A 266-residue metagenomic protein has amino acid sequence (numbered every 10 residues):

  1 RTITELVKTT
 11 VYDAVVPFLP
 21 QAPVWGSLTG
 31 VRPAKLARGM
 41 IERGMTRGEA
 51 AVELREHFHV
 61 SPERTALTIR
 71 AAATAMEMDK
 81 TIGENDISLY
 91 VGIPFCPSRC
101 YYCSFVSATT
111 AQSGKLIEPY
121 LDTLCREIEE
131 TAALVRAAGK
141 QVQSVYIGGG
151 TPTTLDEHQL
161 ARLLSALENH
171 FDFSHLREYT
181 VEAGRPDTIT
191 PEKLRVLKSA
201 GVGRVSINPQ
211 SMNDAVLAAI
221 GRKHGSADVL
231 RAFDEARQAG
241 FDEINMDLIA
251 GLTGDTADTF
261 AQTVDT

Functional and structural regions predicted by a protein language model:
R1-Q21: N-terminal accessory interaction module
V15-A22, E42-L89, A138-G139: N-terminal [4Fe-4S]-dependent radical SAM core
G30-P33, N213: N-terminal alpha-helical segment
G92-S107: Local cysteine-cluster metal-coordination motifs and their immediate loop/turn environment, predominantly Fe-S cluster
S107-T266: Conserved non-cysteine loop/helix-boundary elements of the Radical SAM core domain that shape
